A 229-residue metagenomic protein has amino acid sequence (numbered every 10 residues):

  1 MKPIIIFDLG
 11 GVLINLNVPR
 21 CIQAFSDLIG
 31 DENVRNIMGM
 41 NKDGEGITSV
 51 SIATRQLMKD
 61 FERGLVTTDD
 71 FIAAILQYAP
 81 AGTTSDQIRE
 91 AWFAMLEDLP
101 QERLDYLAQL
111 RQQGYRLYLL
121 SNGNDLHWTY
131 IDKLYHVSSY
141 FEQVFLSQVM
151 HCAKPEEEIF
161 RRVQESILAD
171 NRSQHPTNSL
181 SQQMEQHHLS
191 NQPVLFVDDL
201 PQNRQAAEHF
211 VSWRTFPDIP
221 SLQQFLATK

Functional and structural regions predicted by a protein language model:
M1-F7, N124-D125, T129-K229: Asp-based, Mg2+/Mn2+-dependent phosphohydrolase catalytic module
M1-S49, G82, F210: Active-site neighborhood of HAD-like aspartate-dependent phosphohydrolases
D8-G11, I47, G64, L110 (+3 more regions): Generic structural signal for small/hydrophobic residues in well-ordered secondary structure, especially within
V12-L13, W92-E97, M150-H151: Short histidine/acidic/glycine/proline-rich micro-motifs that form metal- and phosphate-coordinating active-site loops
R20-A24, Q56, D70, A74 (+6 more regions): Alpha-helical elements of Rossmann-like donor-binding domains used by nucleotide-donor carbohydrate transfer enzymes
I29-V50, P80-A91, R172-Q174, Q183-N191: Short, surface-exposed acidic
S49-R89: A metal-dependent, Asp-based hydrolase signature
T83-Y118, E157: Short, acidic loop-to-helix structural element flanking the phosphoryl-transfer center in phosphate-processing enzymes
